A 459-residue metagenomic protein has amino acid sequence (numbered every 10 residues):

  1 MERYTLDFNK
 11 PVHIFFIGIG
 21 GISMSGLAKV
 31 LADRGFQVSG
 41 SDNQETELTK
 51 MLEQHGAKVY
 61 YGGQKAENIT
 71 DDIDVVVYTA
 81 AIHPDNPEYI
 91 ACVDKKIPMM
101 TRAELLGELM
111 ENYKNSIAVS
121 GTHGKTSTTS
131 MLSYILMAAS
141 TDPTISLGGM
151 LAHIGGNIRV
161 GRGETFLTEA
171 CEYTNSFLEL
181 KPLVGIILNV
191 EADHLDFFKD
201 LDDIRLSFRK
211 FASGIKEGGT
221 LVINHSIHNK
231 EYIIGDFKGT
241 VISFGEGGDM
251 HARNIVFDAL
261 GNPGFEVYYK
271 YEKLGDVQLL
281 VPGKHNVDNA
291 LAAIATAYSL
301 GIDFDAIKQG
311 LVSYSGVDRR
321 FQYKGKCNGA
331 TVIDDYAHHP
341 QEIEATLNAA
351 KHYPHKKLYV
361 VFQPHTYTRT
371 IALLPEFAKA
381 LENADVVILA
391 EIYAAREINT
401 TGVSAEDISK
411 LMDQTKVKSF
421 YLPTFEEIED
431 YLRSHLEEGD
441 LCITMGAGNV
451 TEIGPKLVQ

Functional and structural regions predicted by a protein language model:
M1-T101, L105, N254-V256, L274 (+2 more regions): N-terminal leader/targeting and accessory segments in enzymes
E2-H13, S23, L27-R34, Y113 (+3 more regions): Nucleotide phosphate-binding/pyrophosphate-handling subdomain across enzymes that bind or process nucleotide phosphates
D7-F8, V30-F36, E53, E67-D71 (+4 more regions): Phosphate-binding loop of NTP-binding sites
F36-N43, L221-H225, V360-Q363, A384-A394: Short internal beta-strands
Y61-Q64, M100-G107, S146-G149, K238-A259 (+3 more regions): Beta-strand->loop->alpha-helix junctions that form or flank phosphate-binding loops in nucleotide-handling enzymes
A91-P98, D203, G214-G219, A345-P354 (+1 more regions): P-loop/Walker A phosphate-binding loop and immediately adjacent motor/lid segment at beta-alpha junctions
A378-E438: C-terminal helical cap/extension that packs against the catalytic core of soluble nucleotide-cofactor enzymes
E427-V458: A glycine-rich beta-strand to alpha-helix segment that forms a phosphate/ribose-binding loop at ligand/cofactor sites
